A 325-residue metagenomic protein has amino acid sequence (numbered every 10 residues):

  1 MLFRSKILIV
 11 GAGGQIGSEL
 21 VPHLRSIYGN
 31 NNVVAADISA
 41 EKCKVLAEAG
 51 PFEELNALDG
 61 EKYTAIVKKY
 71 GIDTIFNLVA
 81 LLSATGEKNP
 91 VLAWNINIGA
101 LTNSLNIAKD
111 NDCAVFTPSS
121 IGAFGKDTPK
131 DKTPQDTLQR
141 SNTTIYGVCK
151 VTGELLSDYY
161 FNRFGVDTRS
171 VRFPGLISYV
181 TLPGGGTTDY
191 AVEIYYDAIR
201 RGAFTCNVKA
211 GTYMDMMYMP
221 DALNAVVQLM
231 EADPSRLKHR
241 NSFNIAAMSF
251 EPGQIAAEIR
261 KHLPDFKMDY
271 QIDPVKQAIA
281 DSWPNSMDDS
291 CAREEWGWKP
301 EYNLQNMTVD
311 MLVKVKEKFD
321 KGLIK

Functional and structural regions predicted by a protein language model:
M1-L2, P252: Short, small-residue-biased leader/transition segments that mark boundaries at the very start of proteins
I7-I27: N-terminal Rossmann NAD(P)H-binding glycine-rich loop of SDR-like oxidoreductase domains
A47-D59: Rossmann-fold cofactor-recognition segment
A57-I96: NAD(P)H-binding glycine-rich loop region in Rossmannoid oxidoreductase-like domains and their noncatalytic homologs
N77, T102-I145: Conserved Rossmann-fold NAD(P)-dependent oxidoreductase catalytic core, especially the SDR/UDP-sugar
I98-S104, L138, C149-S157: Conserved catalytic Lys-bearing alpha helix of Rossmann-like short-chain dehydrogenase/reductases
D158-Y213, M219-N224: NAD(P)-dependent short-chain dehydrogenase/reductase
N207-K209, D215-K325: C-terminal substrate-binding subdomain of Rossmann-fold SDR/epimerase-dehydratase oxidoreductases
